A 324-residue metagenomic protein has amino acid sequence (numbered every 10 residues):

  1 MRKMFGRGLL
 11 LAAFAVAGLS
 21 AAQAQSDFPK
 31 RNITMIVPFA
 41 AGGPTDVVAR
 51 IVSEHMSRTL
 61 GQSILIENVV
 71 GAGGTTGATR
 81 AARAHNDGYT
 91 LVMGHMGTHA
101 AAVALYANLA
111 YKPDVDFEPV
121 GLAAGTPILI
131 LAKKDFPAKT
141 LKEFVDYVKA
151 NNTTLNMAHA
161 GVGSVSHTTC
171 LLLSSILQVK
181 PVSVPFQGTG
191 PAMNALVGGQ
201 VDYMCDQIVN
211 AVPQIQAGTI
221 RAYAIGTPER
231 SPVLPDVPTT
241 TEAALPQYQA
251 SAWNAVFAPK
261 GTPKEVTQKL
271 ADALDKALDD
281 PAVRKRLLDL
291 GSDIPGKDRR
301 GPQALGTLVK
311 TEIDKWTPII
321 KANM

Functional and structural regions predicted by a protein language model:
M1-K30: Short, low-complexity disordered leader/linker segments with a strong preference for bacterial N-terminal type II
A24-V115, T154-N156, V162, Q178-Q207 (+4 more regions): N-terminal (or domain-start) structured segment
K30-N32, K264-M324: An extracytoplasmic/periplasmic, membrane-proximal ligand-sensing/linker region
R83-Y89, A104-P191, T240-E242, W253-R286: Hinge/capping helix and adjacent helix->loop/strand transition within the periplasmic-binding protein
H95-M96, K134, I208-V209, T227 (+1 more regions): Short secondary-structure boundary segments
K112-L122, K180-V184, D202-Y203, V212-Q249: Short beta-strand->loop
